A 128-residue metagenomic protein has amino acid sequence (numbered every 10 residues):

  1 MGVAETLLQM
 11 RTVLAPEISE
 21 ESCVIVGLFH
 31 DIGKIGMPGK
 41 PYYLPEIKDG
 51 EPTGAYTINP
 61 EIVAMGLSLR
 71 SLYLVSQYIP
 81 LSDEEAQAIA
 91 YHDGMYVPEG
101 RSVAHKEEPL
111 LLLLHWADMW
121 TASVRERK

Functional and structural regions predicted by a protein language model:
E5, M10-R127: Divalent metal-dependent catalytic cores for phosphoryl transfer on phosphate-bearing substrates
